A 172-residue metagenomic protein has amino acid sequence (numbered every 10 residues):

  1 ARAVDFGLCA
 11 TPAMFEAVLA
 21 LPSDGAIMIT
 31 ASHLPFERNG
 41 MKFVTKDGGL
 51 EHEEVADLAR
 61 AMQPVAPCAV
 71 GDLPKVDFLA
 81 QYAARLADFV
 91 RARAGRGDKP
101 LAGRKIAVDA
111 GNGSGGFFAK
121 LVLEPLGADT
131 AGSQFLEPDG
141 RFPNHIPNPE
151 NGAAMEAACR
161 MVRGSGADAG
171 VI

Functional and structural regions predicted by a protein language model:
A1-K46: Ferredoxin-reductase
V4, I27, G132-Q134, A169-V171: Hydrophobic/aromatic beta-strand patches that form the interior of the parallel beta-sheet core in alpha/beta enzyme
P22-D24, S165-D168: Short acidic/histidine-rich motifs immediately flanking catalytic phosphotransfer sites in two-component signaling
M28-S32, D109, G170-I172: Short beta-strand segments
N39-A167: Gly/Ser/Thr-enriched, mixed-charge loops and adjacent short helices that form phosphate/oxyanion-binding elements
